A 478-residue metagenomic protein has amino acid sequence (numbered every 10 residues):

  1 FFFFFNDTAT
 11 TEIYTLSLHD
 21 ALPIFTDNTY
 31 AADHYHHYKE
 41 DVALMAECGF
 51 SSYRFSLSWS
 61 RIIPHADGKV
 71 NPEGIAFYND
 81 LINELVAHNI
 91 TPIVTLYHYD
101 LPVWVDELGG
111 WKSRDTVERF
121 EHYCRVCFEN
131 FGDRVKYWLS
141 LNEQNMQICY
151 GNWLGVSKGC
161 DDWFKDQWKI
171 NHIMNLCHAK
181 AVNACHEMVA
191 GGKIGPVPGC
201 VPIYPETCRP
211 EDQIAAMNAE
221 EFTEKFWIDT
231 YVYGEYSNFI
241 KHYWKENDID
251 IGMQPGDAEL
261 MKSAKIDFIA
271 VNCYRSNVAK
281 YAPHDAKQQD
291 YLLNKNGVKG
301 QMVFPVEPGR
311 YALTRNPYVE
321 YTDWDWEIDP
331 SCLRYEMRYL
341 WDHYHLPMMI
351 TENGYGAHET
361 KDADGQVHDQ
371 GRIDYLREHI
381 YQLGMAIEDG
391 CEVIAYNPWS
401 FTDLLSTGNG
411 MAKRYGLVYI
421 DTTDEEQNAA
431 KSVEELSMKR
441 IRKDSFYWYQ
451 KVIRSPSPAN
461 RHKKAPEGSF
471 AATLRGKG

Functional and structural regions predicted by a protein language model:
F1-D20: Positively charged, low-complexity/disordered segments
D7, R461-A465, G478: N-terminal cationic leader/targeting segments used for protein routing and processing
T10-T11, D27, H34, D67 (+2 more regions): Generic anion/oxyanion-binding catalytic loop in active/binding sites
L16-S17, A21-N71, I75, L81-E84 (+1 more regions): N-terminal structural segment of carbohydrate-active enzymes
S17, A21, A46, H65-A66 (+2 more regions): Active-site region of glycoside hydrolase catalytic domains
